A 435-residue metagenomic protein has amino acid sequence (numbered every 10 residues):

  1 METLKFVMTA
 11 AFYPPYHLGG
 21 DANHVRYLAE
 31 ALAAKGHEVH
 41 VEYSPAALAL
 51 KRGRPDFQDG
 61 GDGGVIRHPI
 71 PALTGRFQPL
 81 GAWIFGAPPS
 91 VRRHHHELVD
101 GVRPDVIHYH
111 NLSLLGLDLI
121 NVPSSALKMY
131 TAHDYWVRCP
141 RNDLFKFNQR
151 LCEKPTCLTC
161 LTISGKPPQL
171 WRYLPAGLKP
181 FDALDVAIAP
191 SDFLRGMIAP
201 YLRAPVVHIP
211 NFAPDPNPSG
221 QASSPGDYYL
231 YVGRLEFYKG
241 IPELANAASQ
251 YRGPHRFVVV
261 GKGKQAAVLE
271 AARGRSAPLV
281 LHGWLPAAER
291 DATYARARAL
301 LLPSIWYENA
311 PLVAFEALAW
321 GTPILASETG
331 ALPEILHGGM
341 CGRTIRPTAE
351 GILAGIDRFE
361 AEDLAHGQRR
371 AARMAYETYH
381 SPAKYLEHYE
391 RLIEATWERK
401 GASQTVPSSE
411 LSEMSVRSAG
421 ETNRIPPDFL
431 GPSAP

Functional and structural regions predicted by a protein language model:
M1-Q58, S124-A126, S249, F429 (+1 more regions): N-terminal subdomain of nucleotide-sugar transferases
N23, D227, R234-Q250, K264-A267: A conserved mid-protein helix/loop that constitutes part of the nucleotide-sugar donor-binding site
E97, W136, L151-V186: Membrane-proximal helix-turn-helix segments that form the acceptor-binding/catalytic region of lipid-linked
F193, F212: Carbohydrate-associated surface elements
V268-A292: Nucleotide-activated donor-binding/catalytic signature segment of Leloir-type glycosyltransferases, i.e., the conserved
A299, P323-A326: Short hydrophobic beta-strand element within catalytic cores of glycosyltransferases and related nucleotide-activated
G338-E350, R358-L364: Conserved acidic donor-binding segment of nucleotide-sugar-dependent glycosyltransferases
H366-E394: A charged, aromatic-enriched C-terminal amphipathic alpha-helix characteristic of glycosyltransferases across folds
